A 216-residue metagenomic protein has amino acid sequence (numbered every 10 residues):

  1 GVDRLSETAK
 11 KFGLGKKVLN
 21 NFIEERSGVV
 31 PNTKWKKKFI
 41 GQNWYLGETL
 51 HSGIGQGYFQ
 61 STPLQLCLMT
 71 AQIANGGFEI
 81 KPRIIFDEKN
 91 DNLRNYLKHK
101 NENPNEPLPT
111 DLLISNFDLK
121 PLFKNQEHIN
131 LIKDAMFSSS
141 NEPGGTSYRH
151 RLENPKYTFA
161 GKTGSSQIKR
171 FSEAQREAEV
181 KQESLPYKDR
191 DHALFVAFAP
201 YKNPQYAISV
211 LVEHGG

Functional and structural regions predicted by a protein language model:
G1-A207: Beta-lactam-recognizing serine transpeptidase/beta-lactamase-like catalytic domain environment
V212-H214: C-terminal soluble interaction/assembly domains
